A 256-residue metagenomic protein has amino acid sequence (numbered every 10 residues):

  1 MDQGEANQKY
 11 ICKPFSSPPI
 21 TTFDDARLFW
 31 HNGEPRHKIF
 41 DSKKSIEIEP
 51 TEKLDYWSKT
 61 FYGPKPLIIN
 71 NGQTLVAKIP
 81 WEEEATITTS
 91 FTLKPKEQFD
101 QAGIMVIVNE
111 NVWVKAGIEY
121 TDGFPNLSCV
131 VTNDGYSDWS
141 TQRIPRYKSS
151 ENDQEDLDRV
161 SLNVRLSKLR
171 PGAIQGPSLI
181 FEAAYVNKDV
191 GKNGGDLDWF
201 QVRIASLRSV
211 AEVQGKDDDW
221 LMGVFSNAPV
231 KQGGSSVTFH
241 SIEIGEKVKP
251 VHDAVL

Functional and structural regions predicted by a protein language model:
D2-L256: Extracellular glycan-recognition regions
